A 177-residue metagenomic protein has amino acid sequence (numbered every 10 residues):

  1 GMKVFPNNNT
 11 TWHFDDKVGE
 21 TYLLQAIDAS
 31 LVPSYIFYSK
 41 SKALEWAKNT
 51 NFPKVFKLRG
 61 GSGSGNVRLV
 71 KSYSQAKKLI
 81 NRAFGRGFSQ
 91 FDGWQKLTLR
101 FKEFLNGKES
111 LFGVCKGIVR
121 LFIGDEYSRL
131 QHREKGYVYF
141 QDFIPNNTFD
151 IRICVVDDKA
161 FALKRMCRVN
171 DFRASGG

Functional and structural regions predicted by a protein language model:
G1-E45, N49-T50: Conserved N-proximal alpha/beta basic substrate-recognition cap immediately N-terminal to, or forming the N-lobe
V4-F5, V32, V55, Y139-Q141 (+1 more regions): Structural detector of well-ordered beta-strand residues that form the stable sheet scaffold of enzyme domains
N9, Y35, R68, Q141-D142: Glycine- and other small-residue-rich loops at beta-strand/loop junctions that grip anionic moieties
T10, S39-K42, G60-G63, S72-A76 (+1 more regions): Short acidic/polar capping segments at secondary-structure boundaries
Q25-A29, K57-G63: Acidic/polar active-site rim loop that often engages polyanionic ligands
A29, F52, D157-A160: Glycine-enriched alpha-helix->loop->beta-strand junction motifs that scaffold or abut catalytic
V32-P33, F52-F56, G65-N66, G136: Generic beta-strand structural signal
K71-G177: Phosphate-binding site of ATP-dependent enzymes
